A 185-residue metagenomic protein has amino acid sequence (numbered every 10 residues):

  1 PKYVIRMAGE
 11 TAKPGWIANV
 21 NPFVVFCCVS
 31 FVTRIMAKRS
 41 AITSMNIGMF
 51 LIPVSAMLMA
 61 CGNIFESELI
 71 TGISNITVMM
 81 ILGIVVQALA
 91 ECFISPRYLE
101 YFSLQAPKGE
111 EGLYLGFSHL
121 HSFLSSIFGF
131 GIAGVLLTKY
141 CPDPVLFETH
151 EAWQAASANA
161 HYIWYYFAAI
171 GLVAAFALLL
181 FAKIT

Functional and structural regions predicted by a protein language model:
K2-F26, I47, V78-I81, A158-Y165: Loop-to-transmembrane helix entry
V4, C92-P107: Intracellular juxtamembrane helix-capping segments at the cytosolic ends of symmetry-related transmembrane helices
T11-A12, T77-V78, S103-H121, A160: Loop-to-transmembrane helix entry/capping segments in MFS-fold secondary transporters and related SLC/MFSD carriers
C27-I47: Helix-to-loop junctions at the C-terminal end of transmembrane segments in multipass secondary transporters
F50-G72: C-terminal ends and interior cores of transmembrane alpha-helices in multi-pass membrane transporters/permeases
C61-N63, S157-T185: Multi-pass alpha-helical transporter architecture, strongest for 12-TM Major Facilitator/SLC carriers used
L69-I94: Hydrophobic core of transmembrane alpha-helices in multi-pass small-molecule transporters, especially MFS/SLC-type
V135-G171: A membrane-interface helix-boundary motif in multi-pass transporters
